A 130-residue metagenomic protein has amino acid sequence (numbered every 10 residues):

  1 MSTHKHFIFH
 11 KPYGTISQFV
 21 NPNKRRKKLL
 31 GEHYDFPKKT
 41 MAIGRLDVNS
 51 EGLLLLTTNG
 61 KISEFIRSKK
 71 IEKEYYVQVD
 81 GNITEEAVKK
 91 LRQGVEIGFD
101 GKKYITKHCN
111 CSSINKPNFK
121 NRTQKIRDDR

Functional and structural regions predicted by a protein language model:
M1-R130: RNA pseudouridine synthases
